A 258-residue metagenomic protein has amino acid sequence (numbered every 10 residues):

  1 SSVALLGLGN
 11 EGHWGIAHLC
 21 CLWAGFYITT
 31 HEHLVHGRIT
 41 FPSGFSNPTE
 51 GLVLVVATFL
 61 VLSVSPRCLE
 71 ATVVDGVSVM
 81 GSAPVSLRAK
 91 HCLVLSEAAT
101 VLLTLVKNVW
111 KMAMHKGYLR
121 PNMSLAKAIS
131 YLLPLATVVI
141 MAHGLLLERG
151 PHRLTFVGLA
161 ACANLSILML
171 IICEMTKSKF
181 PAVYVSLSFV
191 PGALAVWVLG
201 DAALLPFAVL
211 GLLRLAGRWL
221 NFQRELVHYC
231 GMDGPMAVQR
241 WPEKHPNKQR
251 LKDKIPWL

Functional and structural regions predicted by a protein language model:
S1-A24: Multi-pass membrane catalytic core of lipid/isoprenoid biosynthesis enzymes
W23-L258: C-terminal membrane-associated helical module and adjoining short loops/tails
